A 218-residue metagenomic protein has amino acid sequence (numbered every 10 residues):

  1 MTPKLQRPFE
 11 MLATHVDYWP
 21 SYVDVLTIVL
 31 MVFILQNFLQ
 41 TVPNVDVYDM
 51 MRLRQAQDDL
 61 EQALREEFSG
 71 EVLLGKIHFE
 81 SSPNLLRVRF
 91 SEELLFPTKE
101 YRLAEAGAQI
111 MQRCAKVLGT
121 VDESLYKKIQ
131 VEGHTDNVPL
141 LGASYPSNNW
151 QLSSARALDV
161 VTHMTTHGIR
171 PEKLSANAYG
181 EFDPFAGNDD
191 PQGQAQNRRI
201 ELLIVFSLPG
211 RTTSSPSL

Functional and structural regions predicted by a protein language model:
M1-E66, L73-H78, P83: Short terminal targeting/anchoring segments
I28, E93, Y179: ATP/adenylate-binding site constellation spanning eukaryotic-like Ser/Thr protein kinases, ABC-transporter
M31-F33, F96, H134: Aromatic-residue hotspot detector
V45, R89-K99: Acidic/histidine-rich, surface-exposed loop or edge segments in extracytoplasmic proteins
R65-E71, K76, V88, K99-G133 (+3 more regions): Periplasmic peptidoglycan-binding/anchoring modules of Gram-negative envelope and division proteins
E80-S82, S124, G193-Q196: Extracellular/periplasmic catalytic domains that process cell-envelope and extracellular macromolecules
P83-R87, R199: A generic structural signal for beta-strand entry/edge sites
Y101-E105, I110, H134-S215: Periplasmic OmpA-like peptidoglycan-binding domain that tethers envelope proteins to the cell wall
